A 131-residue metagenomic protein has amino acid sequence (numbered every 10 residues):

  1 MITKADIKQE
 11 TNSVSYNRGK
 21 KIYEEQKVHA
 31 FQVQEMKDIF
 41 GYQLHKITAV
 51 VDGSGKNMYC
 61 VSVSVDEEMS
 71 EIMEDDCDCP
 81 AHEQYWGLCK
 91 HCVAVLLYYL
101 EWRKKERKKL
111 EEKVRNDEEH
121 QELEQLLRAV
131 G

Functional and structural regions predicted by a protein language model:
M1-G131: Long, low-complexity, compositionally biased intrinsically disordered regions
